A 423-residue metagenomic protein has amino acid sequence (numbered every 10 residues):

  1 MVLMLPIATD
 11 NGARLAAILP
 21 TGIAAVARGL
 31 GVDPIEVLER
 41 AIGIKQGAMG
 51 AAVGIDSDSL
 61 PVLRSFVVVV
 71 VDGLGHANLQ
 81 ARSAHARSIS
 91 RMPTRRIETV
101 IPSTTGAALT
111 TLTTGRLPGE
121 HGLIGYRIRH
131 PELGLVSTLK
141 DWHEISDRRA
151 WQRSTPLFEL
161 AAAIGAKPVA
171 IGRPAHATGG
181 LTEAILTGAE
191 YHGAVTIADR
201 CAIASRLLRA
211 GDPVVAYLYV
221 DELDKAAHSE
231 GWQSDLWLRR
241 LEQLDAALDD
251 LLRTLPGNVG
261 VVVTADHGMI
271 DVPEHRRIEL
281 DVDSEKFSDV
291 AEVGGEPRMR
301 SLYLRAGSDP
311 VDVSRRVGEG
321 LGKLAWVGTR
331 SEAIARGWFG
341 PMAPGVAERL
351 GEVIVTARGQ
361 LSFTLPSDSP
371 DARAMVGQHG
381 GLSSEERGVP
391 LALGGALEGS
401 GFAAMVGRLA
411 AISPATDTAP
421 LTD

Functional and structural regions predicted by a protein language model:
M1-D423: Feature captures the catalytic ectodomains and active-site-proximal regions of enzymes that hydrolyze or transfer
